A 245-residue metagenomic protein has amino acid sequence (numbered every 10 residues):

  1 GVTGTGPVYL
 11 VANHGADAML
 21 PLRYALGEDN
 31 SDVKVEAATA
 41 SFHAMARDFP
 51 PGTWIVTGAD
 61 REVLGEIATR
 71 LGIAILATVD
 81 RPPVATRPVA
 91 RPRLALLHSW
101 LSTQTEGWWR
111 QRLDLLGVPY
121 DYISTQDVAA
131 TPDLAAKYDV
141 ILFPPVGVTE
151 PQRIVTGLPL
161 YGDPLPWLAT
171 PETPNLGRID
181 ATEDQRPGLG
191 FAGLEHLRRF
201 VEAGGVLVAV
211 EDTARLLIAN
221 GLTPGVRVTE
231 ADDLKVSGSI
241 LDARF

Functional and structural regions predicted by a protein language model:
G1-F245: Intrinsic-disorder/low-complexity accessory segments
